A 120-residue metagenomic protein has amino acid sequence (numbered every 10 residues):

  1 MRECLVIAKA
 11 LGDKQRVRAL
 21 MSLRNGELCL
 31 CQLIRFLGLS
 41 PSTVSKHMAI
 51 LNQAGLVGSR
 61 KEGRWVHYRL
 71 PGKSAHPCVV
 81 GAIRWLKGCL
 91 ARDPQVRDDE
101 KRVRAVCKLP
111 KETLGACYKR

Functional and structural regions predicted by a protein language model:
R2, I7-K9, L39-S40, A54 (+2 more regions): Helix-centric, low-specificity signal for extended rod-like, repetitive segments
R2-T43, A49, W65-A75: N-terminal helix-turn-helix DNA-binding core of bacterial DNA-binding proteins
I7, M48, A54, R64-V66 (+1 more regions): Short, structured secondary-structure boundary patches
N25, Q53, P71-R120: C-terminal regulatory/oligomerization modules of transcriptional regulators
L39-K46, L51, S59-K61, V96-K101: Compositionally biased, low-hydrophobicity segments enriched in charged and small polar residues
Q53-E62, R69-P71: Beta-hairpin "wing" of winged helix-turn-helix
